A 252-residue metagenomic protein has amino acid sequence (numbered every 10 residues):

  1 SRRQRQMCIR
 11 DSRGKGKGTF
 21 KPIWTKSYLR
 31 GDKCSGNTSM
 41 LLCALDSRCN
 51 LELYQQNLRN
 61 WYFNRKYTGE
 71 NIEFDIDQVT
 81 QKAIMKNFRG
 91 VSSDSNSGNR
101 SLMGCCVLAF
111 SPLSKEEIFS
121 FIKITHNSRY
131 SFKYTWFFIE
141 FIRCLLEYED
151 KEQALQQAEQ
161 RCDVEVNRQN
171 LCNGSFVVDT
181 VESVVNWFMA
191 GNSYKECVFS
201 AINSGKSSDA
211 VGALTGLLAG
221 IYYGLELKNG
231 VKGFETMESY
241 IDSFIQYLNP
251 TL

Functional and structural regions predicted by a protein language model:
S1-D11: Single conserved hydrophobic/aromatic residue that forms the stacking wall/gate of nucleotide- or nucleobase-binding
R13-G18, L51-Q55, K115-E116, L227-K228: Short, well-structured active-site flanking segments
G14-L51: Glycine/small-residue-rich interface belts in oligomeric ring/scaffold proteins and their assembly partners
K26-Y28, F199, K206: Short hydrophobic "helix-edge" motifs at membrane interfaces and signal-peptide entry regions
L42, Q56-G191, E196-S204, G216-I221: Amphipathic alpha-helical interface segments
G212, A219-G224, K228: Fungal-biased detection of long, low-complexity, Ser/Thr- and Lys/Arg-rich intrinsically disordered regions
L225-L252: Conserved glycine-rich phosphate/nucleotide-binding loop and adjacent Mg2+-coordinating catalytic segment
